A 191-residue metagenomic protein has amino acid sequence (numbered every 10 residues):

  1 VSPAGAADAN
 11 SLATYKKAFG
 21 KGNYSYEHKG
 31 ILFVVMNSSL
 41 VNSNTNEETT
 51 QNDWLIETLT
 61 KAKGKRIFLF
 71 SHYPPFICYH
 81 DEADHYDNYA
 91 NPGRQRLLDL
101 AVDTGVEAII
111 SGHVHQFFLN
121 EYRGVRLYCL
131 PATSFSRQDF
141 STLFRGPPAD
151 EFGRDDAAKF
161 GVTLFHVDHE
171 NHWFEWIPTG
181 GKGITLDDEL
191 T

Functional and structural regions predicted by a protein language model:
V1-R66, D84-A108, N120-P131, F135-H172: Extended active-site neighborhood of metal-dependent phosphoesterases/phosphodiesterases
L40, Y73, P131-A132, P178-G180: A mature extracytoplasmic/lumenal domain signature
N44-N46, Y79, R137, E175 (+1 more regions): Short acidic, gly/pro-rich beta-turn/loop elements at beta-sheet edges and active-site/ligand-binding grooves
A62-H80: Short acidic, glycine-rich surface-loop motifs adjacent to enzyme active sites
H72, H113-H115: Histidine-centered divalent metal-coordination motifs
F76, F117, F135: Active-site loop signature of alpha/beta-hydrolase-fold enzymes
C78-A83, G124, D188-E189: Short amphipathic alpha-helical patches
H166-T191: Acidic, His/Gly-rich catalytic cores of divalent-metal-dependent hydrolytic chemistry
